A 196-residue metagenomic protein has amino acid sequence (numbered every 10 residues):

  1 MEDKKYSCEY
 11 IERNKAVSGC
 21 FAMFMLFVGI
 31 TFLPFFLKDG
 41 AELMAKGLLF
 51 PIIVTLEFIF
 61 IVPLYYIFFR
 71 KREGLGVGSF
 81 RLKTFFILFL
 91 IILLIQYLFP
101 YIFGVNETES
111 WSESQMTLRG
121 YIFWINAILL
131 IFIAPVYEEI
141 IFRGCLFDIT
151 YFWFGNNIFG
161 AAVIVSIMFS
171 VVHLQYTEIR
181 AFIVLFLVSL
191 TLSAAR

Functional and structural regions predicted by a protein language model:
M1-S79, K83-I87, L93: N-terminal, membrane-interfacial amphipathic/helix-forming hydrophobic leader that caps and precedes the first
K5, E9-E12, A16, R70 (+10 more regions): Alpha-helical context
C20-A22, L64, F103, T150 (+1 more regions): Enrichment for repetitive, rod-forming helical segments
I30, P34, I61-F69, Q96 (+6 more regions): Structural signal for membrane-spanning alpha-helices in multi-pass inner-membrane proteins, emphasizing helix cores
F35-K38, P100, R143-G144, D148: Short helix-terminus and kink motifs of transmembrane alpha helices, predominantly at the cytoplasmic interface
A41-F50, F69-A134, F152: Juxtamembrane helix-loop-helix connectors linking adjacent transmembrane helices in multi-pass membrane enzymes
F123-R196: Transmembrane helix-loop-helix hairpins at the membrane interface of multi-pass integral membrane proteins
